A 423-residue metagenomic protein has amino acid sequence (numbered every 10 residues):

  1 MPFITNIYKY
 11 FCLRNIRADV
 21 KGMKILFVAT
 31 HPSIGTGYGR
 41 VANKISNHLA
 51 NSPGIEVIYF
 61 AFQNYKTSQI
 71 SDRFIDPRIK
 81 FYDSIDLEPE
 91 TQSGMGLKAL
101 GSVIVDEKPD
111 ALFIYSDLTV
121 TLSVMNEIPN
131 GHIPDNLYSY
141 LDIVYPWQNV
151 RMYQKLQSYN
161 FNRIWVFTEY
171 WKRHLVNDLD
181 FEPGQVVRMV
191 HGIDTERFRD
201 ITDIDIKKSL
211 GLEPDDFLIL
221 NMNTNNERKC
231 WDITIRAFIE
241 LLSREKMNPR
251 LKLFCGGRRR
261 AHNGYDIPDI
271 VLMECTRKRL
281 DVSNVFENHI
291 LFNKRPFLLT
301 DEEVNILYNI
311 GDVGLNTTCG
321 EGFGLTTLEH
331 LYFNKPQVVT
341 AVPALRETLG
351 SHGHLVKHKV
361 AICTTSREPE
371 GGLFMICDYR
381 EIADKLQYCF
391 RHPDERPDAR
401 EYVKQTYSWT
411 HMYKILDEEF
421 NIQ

Functional and structural regions predicted by a protein language model:
L26-F27, E213-K229, I235-F238, L253-C255: Conserved donor-binding/catalytic core segment of Leloir-type glycosyltransferases
H31-G35, N47-K98, S102-V103, R259-H262: N-terminal strand-loop element at the rim of the active site of nucleotide-sugar-dependent glycosyltransferases
Y170, G192: Carbohydrate-associated surface elements
R199-L212: A short helix/loop element that forms part of the nucleotide-sugar donor recognition site in Leloir-type
Y265-I306: Nucleotide-activated donor-binding/catalytic signature segment of Leloir-type glycosyltransferases, i.e., the conserved
C319: Aromatic "clamp/platform" in nucleotide-sugar-dependent glycosyltransferases that forms part of the donor/acceptor
P336-V339, H354-K357: Short hydrophobic beta-strand element within catalytic cores of glycosyltransferases and related nucleotide-activated
I376-E381, F390-F420: A charged, aromatic-enriched C-terminal amphipathic alpha-helix characteristic of glycosyltransferases across folds
